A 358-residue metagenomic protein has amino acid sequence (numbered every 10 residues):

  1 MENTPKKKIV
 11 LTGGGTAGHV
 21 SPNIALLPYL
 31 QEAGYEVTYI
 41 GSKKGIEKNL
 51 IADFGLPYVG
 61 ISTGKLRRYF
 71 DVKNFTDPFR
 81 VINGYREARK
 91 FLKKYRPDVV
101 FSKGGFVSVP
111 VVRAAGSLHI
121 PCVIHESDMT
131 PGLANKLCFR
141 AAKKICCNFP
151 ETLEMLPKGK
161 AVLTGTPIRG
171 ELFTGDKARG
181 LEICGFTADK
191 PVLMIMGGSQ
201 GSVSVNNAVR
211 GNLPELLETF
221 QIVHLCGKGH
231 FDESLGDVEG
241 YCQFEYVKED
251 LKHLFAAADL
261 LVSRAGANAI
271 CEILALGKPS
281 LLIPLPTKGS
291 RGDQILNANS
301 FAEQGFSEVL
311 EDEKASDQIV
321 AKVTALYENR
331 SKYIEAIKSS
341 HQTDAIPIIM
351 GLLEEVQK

Functional and structural regions predicted by a protein language model:
P5-G13, Q31-R80, Y85, R89 (+1 more regions): Conserved nucleotide-sugar phosphate-binding/catalytic loop shared by glycosyltransferases and other
K8, E36, I46, P57 (+2 more regions): Active-site-proximal region of nucleotide-activated glycan assembly enzymes, centered on histidine/acidic-rich loops
H19-L30: Short amphipathic alpha-helix
G45, N49-F54, K177-E182, F186-L260 (+3 more regions): Donor-nucleotide binding loops and adjacent catalytic segments primarily of GT-B fold Leloir glycosyltransferases
E87-V100, S108-V123, K136-A141: Glycosyltransferases and closely related glycan-assembly transferases that use nucleotide-activated donors
P97-V99, F244, A256-C271, K278-P279: Acidic donor-binding loop of glycosyltransferase active sites
S331-T343: A short, well-ordered alpha-helix in the C-terminal region of glycosyltransferases
Q342-K358: C-terminal alpha-helical cap of glycosyltransferases
